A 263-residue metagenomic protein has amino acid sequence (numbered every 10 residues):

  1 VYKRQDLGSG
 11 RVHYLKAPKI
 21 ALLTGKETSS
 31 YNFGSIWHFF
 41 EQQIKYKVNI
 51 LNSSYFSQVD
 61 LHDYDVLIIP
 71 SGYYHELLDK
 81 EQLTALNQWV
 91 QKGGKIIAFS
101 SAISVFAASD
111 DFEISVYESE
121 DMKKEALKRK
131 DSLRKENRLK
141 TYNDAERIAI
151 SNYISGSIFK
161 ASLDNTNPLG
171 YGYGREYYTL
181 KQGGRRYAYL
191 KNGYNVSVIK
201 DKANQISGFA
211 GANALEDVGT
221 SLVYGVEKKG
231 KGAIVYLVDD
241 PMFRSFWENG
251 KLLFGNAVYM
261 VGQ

Functional and structural regions predicted by a protein language model:
V1-Y2: Short, small-residue-biased leader/transition segments that mark boundaries at the very start of proteins
I20-A21: Conserved hydrophobic helix-helix packing surfaces used for dimerization/oligomerization
G25-S115, M122-L127, R244: Helical hinge/lid and interdomain linker segments adjacent to catalytic or ligand-binding clefts that mediate domain
F40, G250-V261: Short amphipathic C-terminal alpha-helix that caps PH/PH-like domains
F112-I154: Class I SAM-dependent methyltransferase SAM-binding "motif I" and its flanking Rossmann-like core
N137-E248, G262-Q263: Catalytic beta-strand/loop cores that center a nucleophilic Ser/Cys/Thr and support acyl-enzyme chemistry
